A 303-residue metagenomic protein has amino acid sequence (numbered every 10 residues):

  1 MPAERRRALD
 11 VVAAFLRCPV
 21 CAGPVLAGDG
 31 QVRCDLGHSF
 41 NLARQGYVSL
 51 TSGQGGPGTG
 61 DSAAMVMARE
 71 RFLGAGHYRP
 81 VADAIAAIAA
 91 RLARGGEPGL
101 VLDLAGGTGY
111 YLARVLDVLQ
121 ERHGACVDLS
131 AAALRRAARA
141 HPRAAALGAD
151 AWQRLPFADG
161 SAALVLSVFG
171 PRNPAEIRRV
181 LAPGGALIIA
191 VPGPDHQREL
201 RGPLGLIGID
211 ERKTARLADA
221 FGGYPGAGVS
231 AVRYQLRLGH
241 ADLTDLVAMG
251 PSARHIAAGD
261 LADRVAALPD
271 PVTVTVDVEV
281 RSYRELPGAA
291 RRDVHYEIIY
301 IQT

Functional and structural regions predicted by a protein language model:
M1-T59: N-terminal auxiliary segments of SAM/dcSAM-dependent transferases
V12-A14, A231-T303: Conserved Class I S-adenosyl-L-methionine
G58-D83: Class I SAM-dependent methyltransferase Rossmann-like catalytic core, especially the SAM/SAH-binding loop
A75-E97: Conserved alpha-helix/loop element of class I SAM-dependent methyltransferases that forms part of the SAM/SAH-binding
L100-L102, G109-R154: Class I SAM-dependent methyltransferase SAM/SAH-binding core
Q153-L164: A short acidic, Gly/Pro-enriched loop at the edge of an enzyme's catalytic core that lines a small-molecule cofactor
P174-A186: A short glycine-rich, Lys/Arg-flanked "PGG" loop and its adjoining helix->strand segment in the class I
A186-R216: Conserved class I S-adenosyl-L-methionine
